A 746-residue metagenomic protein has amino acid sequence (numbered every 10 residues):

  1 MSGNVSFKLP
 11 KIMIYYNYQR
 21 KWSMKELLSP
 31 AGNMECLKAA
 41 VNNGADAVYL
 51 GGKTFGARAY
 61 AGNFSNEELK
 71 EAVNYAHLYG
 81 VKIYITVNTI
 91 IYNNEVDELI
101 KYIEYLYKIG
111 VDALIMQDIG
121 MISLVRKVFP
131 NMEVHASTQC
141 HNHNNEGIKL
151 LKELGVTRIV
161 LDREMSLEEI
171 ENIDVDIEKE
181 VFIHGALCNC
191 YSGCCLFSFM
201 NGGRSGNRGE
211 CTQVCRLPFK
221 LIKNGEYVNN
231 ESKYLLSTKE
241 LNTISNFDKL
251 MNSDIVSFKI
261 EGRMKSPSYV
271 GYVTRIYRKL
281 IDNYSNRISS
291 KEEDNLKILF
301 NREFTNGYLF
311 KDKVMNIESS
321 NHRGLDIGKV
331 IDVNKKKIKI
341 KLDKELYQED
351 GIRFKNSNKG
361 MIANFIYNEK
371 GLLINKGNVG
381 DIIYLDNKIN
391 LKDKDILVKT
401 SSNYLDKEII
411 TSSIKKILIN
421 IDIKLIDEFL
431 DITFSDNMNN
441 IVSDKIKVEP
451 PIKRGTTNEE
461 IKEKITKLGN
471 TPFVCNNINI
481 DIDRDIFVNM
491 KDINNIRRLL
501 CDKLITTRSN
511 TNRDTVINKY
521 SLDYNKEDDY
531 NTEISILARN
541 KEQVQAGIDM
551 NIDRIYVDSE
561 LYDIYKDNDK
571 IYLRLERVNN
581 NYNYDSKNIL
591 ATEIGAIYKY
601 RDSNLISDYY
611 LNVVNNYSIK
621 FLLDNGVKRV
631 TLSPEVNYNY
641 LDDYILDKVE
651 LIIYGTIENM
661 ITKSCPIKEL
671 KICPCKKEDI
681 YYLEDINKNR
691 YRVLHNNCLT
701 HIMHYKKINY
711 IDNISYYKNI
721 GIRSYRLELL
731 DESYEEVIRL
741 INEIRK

Functional and structural regions predicted by a protein language model:
G3-V5: Short hydrophobic alpha-helical segments enriched in small aliphatic residues
F7, Y15-Y18: Aromatic (phenylalanine/tyrosine) cluster motif
K11-I12, S23: Residue-level detector of intrinsically disordered terminal segments
Q19-N142, E146, V160-S257, M264-F621 (+1 more regions): Active-site pocket-lining/capping segments in soluble small-molecule metabolic enzymes
T157: Long, basic N-terminal domains or extensions that often function in RNA/ssDNA interaction or organelle/cellular
